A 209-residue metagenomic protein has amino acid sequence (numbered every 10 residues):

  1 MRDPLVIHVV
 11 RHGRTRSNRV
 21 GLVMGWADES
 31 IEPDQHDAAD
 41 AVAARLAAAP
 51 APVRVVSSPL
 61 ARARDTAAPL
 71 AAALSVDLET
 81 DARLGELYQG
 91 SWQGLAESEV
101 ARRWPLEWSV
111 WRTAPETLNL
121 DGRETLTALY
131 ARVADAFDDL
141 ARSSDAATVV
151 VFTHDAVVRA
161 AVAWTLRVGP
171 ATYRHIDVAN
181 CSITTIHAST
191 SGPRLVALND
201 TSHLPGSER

Functional and structural regions predicted by a protein language model:
R2-P4, D40-W108: Phosphate-coordination/substrate-recognition cap region in phosphate-metabolizing enzymes
I7-L70, N119-A134: Loop-to-helix element that buttresses phosphate recognition and phosphoryl-transfer chemistry
R14, L60, G85, A156 (+1 more regions): Short, glycine/serine-rich, charged loops/turns that create anion-binding and catalytic segments at active sites
R19-L22, G90-G94, S207-R209: Short aromatic-enriched loop/helix-cap "lid" or pocket-rim segments at secondary-structure transitions that line
R64, A72, D135-R194: Active-site-adjacent alpha-helix immediately C-terminal to a catalytic or transition-state-stabilizing loop
V110-P115: A charged, well-structured terminal subsegment
V196-R209: Acidic, His/Gly-rich catalytic cores of divalent-metal-dependent hydrolytic chemistry
